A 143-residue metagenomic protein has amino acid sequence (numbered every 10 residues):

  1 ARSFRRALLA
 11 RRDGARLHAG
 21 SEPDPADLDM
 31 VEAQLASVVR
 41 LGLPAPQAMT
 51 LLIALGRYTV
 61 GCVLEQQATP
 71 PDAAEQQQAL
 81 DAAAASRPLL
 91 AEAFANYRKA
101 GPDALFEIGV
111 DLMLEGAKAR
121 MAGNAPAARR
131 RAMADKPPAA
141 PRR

Functional and structural regions predicted by a protein language model:
A1-L28, A45, L52-L55: Hydrophobic alpha-helical connector segments
G14-A15, P44, G61, L90 (+1 more regions): A general structural signal for well-ordered secondary-structure junctions
M30-D81, R98, A117-R120: Hydrophobic alpha-helical bundle segments that form small-molecule/ligand-binding pockets
R40, P71-R143: C-terminal peripheral helix-coil segments that are non-catalytic and often amphipathic
